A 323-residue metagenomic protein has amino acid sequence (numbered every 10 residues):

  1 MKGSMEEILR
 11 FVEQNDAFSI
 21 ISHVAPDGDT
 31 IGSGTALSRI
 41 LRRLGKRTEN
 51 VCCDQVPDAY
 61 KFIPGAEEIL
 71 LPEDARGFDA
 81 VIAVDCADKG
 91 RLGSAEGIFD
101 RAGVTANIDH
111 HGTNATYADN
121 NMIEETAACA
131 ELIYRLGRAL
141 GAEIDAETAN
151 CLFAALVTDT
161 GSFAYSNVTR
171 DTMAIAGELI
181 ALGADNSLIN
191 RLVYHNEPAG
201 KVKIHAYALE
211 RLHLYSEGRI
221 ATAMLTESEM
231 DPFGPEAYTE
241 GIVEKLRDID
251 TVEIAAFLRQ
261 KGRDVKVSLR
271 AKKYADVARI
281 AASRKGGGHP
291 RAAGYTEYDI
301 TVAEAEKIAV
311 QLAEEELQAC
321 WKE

Functional and structural regions predicted by a protein language model:
K2-V24, G32-K61, G77-F78, T158-S283 (+1 more regions): Hydrophobic helix-and-loop "lid/oligomerization" segment in the mid-to-C-terminal part of catalytic domains
F11-V12, D74-R76, G97-D100, N114 (+4 more regions): Solvent-exposed alpha-helices and their adjacent loops that cap or buttress functional pockets in soluble metabolic
I21, A25, A83, N107-I108 (+1 more regions): Generic enzyme active-site microenvironment
V24-P26, C86-K89, H111-T113, E227-S228 (+1 more regions): Short glycine-rich anion-binding loops that position phosphate/pyrophosphate groups of nucleotides and phosphorylated
G28-G34, K89-G93: Short glycine/serine/threonine-rich phosphate/pyrophosphate-binding segments that cradle anionic phosphate groups
I40, G97-T105, A139, R170-D171: A glycine- and small-aliphatic-rich helix-loop capping segment at beta-alpha/alpha-beta transitions that lines
P64-D119: Active-site cofactor/cluster-binding pocket
I108-I175: Short alpha-helices
